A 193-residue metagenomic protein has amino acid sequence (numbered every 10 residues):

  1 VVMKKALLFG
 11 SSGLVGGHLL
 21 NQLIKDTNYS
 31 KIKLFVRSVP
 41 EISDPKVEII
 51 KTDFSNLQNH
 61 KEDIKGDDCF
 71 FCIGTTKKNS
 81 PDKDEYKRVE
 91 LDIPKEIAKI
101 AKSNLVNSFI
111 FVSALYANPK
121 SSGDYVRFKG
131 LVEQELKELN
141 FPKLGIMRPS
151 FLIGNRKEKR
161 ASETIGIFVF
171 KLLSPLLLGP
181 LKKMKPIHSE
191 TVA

Functional and structural regions predicted by a protein language model:
K4-N28: N-terminal Rossmann NAD(P)H-binding glycine-rich loop of SDR-like oxidoreductase domains
A6-L7, E41, E48-S103, N118: NAD(P)H-binding glycine-rich loop region in Rossmannoid oxidoreductase-like domains and their noncatalytic homologs
F9, K83, R88, K95-E133 (+2 more regions): Conserved Rossmann-fold NAD(P)-dependent oxidoreductase catalytic core, especially the SDR/UDP-sugar
S30-K33, G145: Conserved beta-strand positions in the Rossmann-like core of class I SAM-dependent methyltransferases
K33-E41: Short, polar loop motifs at secondary-structure junctions
K46-V47, L144: Short, conserved active-site loop motifs that form the nucleotide-linked donor/cofactor pocket
T76, L115-Y116, S150-I153: Active-site segment of SDR-like NAD(P)-dependent oxidoreductases
K120-A193: Oxidoreductase cofactor-interface core, primarily capturing Rossmann-like NAD(P)-dependent enzymes
